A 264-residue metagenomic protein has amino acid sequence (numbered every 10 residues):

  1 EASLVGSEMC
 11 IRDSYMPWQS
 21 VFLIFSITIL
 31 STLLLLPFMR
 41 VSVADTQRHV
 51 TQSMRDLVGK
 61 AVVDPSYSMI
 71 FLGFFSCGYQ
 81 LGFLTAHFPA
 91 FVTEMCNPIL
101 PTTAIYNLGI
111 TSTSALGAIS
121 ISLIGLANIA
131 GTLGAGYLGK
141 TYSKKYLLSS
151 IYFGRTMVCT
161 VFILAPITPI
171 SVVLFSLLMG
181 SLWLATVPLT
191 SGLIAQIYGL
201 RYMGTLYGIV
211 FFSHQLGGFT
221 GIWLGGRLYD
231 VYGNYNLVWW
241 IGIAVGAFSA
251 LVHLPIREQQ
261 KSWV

Functional and structural regions predicted by a protein language model:
E1-G6, C10-I11: Single conserved hydrophobic/aromatic residue that forms the stacking wall/gate of nucleotide- or nucleobase-binding
S14-S26, R227-V245: A membrane-interface helix-boundary motif in multi-pass transporters
S26-R48, V252-R257: C-terminal membrane-cytosol helix-exit motif in multi-pass small-molecule transporters
T28-T32, G154-C159, V245-S249: MFS 12-TM fold signature
F38-L57, S262-V264: Flexible cytoplasmic inter-helical loops of multi-pass small-molecule transporters
P65-G136, V187: Extracytoplasmic gate region of multi-pass secondary transporters
L116, L123-N128, G134, G139-L193: C-terminal transmembrane helical hairpin of 12-TM major facilitator-type secondary transporters
L184, I197-Y232: A late C-terminal transmembrane helix in Major Facilitator Superfamily
